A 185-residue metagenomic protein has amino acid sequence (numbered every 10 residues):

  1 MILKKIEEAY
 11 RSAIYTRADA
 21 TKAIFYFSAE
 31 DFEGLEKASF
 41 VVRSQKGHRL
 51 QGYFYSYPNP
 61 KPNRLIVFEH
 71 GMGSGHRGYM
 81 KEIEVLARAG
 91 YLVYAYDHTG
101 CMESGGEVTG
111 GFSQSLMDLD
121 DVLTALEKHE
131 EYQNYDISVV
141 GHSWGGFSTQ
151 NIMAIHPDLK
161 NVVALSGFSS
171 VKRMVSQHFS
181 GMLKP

Functional and structural regions predicted by a protein language model:
M1-R43, Q51-Y53: An N-terminal hydrophobic leader/cap segment in hydrolases
P62-G71: Short beta-strand element of the alpha/beta-hydrolase
M72-V85, H98: The serine-hydrolase catalytic nucleophile loop
L86-G105: Conserved alpha/beta-hydrolase
T109-E130: Alpha/beta-hydrolase active-site loop
E131-S143: Alpha/beta-hydrolase fold nucleophile elbow
G141-N151: Glycine-rich nucleophile elbow surrounding the catalytic serine of serine-hydrolase chemistry
N151-P185: Hydrolase active-site cap/lid region
